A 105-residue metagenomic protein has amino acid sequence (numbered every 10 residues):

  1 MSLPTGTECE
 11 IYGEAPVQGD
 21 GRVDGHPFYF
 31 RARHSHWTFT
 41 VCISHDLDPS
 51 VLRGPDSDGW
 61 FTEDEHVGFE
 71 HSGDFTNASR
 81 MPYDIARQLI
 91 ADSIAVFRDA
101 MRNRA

Functional and structural regions predicted by a protein language model:
M1-Q18, R22-A105: Cysteine-centric segments in proteins
